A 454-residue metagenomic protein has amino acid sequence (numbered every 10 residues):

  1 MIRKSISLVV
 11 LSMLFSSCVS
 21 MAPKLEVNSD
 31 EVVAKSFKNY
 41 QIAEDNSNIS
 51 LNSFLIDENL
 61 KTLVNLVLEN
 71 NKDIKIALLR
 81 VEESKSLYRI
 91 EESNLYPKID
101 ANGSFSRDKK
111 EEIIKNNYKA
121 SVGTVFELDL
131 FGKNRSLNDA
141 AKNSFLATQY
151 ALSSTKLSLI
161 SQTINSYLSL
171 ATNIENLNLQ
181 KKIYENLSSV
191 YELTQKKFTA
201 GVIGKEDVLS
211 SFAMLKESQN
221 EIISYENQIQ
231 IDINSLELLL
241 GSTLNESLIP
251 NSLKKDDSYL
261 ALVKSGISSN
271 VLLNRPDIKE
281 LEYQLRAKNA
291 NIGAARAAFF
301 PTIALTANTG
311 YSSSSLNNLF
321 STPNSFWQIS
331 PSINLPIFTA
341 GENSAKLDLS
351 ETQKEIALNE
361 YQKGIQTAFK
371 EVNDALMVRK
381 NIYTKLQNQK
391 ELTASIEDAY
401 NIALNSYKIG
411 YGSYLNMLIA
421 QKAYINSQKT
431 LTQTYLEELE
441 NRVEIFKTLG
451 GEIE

Functional and structural regions predicted by a protein language model:
I2-E69, E226-L273, S315, T448-E454: Terminal intrinsically disordered/low-complexity segments used for targeting and assembly
P23, K72, P97, S268-S269 (+4 more regions): Proline-centered helix-kink/hinge sites
L60-T62, N117-S121, N165, S210 (+3 more regions): Transmembrane beta-barrel architecture of outer-membrane proteins
V64, K119-G123, Y167, S268 (+2 more regions): Membrane-embedded beta-strand positions in outer-membrane beta-barrel channels/transporters
K75, L95-N116, V125-S154, A298-W327 (+2 more regions): Small/polar (Gly/Ser/Thr/Ala-rich) solvent-exposed segments that form structured loops/beta-strands/short helices used
I76-E91, T155, L159-K182, N186-K196 (+5 more regions): Amphipathic alpha-helical coiled-coil segments
A200-Q228: Repeat-solenoid scaffold signature
Y225, P276-D277, A357, T434: Metallo-beta-lactamase
